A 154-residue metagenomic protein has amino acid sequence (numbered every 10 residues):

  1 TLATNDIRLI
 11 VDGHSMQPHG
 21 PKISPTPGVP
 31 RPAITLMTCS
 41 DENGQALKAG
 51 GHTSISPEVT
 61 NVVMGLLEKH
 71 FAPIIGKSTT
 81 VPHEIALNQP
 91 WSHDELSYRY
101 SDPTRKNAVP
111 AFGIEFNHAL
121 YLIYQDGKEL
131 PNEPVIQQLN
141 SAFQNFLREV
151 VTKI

Functional and structural regions predicted by a protein language model:
L2-A3, V151: N-terminal cationic-hydrophobic initiation segments that often serve targeting/anchoring roles
A3-I123: Catalytic cores of processing enzymes, dominated by hydrolases/peptidases, characterized by acidic/His-rich
I123-I154: His/Asp/Glu-rich mid-to-C-terminal helical/loop segments that flank catalytic regions of hydrolases
